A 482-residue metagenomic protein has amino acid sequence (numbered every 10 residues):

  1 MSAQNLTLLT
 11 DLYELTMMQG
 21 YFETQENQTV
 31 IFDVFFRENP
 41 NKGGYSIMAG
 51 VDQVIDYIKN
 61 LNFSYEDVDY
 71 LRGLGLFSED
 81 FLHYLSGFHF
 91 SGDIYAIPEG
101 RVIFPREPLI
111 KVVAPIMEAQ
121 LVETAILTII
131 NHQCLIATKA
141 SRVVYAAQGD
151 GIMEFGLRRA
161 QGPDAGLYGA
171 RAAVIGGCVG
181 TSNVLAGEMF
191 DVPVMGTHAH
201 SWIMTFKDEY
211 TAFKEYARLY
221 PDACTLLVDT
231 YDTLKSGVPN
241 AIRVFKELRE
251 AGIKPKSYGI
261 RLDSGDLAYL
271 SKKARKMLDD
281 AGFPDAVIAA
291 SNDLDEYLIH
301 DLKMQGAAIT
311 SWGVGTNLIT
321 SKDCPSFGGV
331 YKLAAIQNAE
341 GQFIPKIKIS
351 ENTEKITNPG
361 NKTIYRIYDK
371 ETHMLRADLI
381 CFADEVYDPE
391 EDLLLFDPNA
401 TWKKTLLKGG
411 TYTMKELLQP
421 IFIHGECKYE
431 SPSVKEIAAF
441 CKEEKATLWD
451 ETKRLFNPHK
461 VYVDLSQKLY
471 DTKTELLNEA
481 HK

Functional and structural regions predicted by a protein language model:
M1-Q28, F32, N41-G43, A281 (+2 more regions): Gly/Ser/Thr/Ala-enriched C-terminal appendages of enzymes
M1-T29, E38-P40, L76, L82-S91 (+4 more regions): Buried, small/hydrophobic-residue-enriched core segments of structured protein domains
V30-S86: N-terminal, Lys/Arg-enriched amphipathic/low-complexity engagement segments that precede the first folded domain
D56-L61, A96-E99, I103: An N-terminal, globular interaction/scaffold subdomain
D69-Y70, T138-R142, G156, K453-K460: Short coil/turn segments at secondary-structure boundaries
I94-G100, M414-L417: Short acidic, Pro/Gly- and aromatic-enriched capping/linker segments at domain boundaries
M195, I260, I288, T310-W312: Hydrophobic residues within beta-strands of alpha/beta enzymes
